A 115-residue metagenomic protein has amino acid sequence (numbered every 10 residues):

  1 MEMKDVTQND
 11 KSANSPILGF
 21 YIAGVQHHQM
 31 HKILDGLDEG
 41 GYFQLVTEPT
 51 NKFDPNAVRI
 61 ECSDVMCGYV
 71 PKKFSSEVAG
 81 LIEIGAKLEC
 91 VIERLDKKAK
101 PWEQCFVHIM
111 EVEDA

Functional and structural regions predicted by a protein language model:
M1-A115: Conserved active-site motif detector
